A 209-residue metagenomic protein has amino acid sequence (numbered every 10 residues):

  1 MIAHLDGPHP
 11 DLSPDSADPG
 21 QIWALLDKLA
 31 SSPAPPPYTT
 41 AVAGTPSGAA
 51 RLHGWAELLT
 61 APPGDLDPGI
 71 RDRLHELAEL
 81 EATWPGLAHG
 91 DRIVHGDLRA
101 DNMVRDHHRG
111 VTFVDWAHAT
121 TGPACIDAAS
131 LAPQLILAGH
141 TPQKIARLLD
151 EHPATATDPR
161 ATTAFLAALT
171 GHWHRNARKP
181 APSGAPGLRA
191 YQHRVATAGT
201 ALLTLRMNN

Functional and structural regions predicted by a protein language model:
M1, L25, L98-A100, R105 (+4 more regions): Hydrophobic alpha-helical membrane segments, chiefly transmembrane helices and signal peptide h-regions, characterized
M1-T39: ATP-binding pocket architecture of kinase catalytic cores
P19-I22, I70, L74, Q192: Hydrophobic packing residues in well-ordered alpha-helices of helical domains and bundles
L29-P37, W84, G139, A177-A181: A general structural signal marking secondary-structure boundaries and capping sites
A34-H95: An alpha-helical support segment within catalytic cores of ATP-dependent transferases
E79-I126: Active-site acidic catalytic loop and adjacent metal/ATP-binding pocket of ATP-dependent phosphoryl transfer enzymes
C125-A156, L166-S183: Active-site activation/catalytic loop segments of kinase-like enzymes and analogous catalytic loops in related
H193-N209: Regulatory N- and C-terminal appendages and interdomain linkers associated with kinase/kinase-like NTP transferase
